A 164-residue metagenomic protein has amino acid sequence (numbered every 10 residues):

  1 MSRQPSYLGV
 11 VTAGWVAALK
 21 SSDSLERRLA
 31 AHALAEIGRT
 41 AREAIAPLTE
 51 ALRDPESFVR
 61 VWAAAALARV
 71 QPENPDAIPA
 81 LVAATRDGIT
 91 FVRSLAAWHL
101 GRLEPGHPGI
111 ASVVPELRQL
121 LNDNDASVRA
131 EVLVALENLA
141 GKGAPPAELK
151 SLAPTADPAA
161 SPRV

Functional and structural regions predicted by a protein language model:
M1-Y7, L25-T40, E50, F58-E73 (+3 more regions): Structural detector for internal amphipathic alpha-helices that build alpha-solenoid repeat scaffolds
S6-A18, R39-R53, E73-R86, H107-N122 (+1 more regions): Amphipathic alpha-helical scaffolding segments comprising HEAT/armadillo-like alpha-solenoid repeats
S22-D23, P55-E56, G88-I89, N124-D125 (+1 more regions): Short inter-helical turns and helix N-cap capping residues of alpha-solenoid HEAT/ARM repeat scaffolds
